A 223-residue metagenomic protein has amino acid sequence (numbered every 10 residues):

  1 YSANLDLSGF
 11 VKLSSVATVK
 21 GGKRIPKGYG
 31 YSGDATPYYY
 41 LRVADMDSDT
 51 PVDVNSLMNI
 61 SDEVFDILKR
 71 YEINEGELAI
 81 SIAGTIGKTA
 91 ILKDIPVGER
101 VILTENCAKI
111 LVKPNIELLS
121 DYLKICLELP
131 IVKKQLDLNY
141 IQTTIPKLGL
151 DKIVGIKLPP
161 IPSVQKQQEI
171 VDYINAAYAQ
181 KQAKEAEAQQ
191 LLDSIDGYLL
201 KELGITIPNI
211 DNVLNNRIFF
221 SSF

Functional and structural regions predicted by a protein language model:
Y1-I25, P160-F223: Non-catalytic DNA-recognition/assembly elements of restriction-modification systems
G9, T36-Y39, N106: A generic secondary-structure signal marking the coil-to-beta-strand transition
S14-Y29, A44-E75: Sequence-specific dsDNA recognition surfaces
P26-G33, V54-S56, L138-Y140, N209-N215: Short coil/turn segments at secondary-structure boundaries
R42, L68-E128: A short beta-sheet element
E99-A108, L118-D121, Y140-Q165: A short glycine-rich beta-alpha junction/loop motif
V132-Q135: Periplasmic-binding protein-like
